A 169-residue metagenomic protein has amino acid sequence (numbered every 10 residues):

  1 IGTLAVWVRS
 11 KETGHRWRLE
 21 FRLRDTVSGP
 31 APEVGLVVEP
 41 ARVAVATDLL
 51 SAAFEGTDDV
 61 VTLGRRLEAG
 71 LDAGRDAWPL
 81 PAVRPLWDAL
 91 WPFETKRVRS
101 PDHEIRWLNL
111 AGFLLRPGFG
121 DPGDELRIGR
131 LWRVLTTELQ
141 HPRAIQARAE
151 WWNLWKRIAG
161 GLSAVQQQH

Functional and structural regions predicted by a protein language model:
I1-P122, E138-R143: Acidic low-complexity intrinsically disordered segments
H103-H169: Charged, long alpha-helical assembly modules
